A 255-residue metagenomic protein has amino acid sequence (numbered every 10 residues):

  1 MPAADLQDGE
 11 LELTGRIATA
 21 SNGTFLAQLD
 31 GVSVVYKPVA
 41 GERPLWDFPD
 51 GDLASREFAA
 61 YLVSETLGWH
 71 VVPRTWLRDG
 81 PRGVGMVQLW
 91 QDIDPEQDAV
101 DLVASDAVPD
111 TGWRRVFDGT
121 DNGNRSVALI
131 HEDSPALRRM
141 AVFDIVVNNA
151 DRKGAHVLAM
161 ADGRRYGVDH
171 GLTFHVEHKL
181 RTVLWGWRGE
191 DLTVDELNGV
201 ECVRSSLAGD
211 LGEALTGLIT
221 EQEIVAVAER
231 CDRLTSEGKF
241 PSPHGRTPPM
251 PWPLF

Functional and structural regions predicted by a protein language model:
M1-A4, D8-L13, N148, C231-G245: Short loop/turn hinge sites at secondary-structure boundaries
A4-D121, S126, V142-A150, A161-V168: Conserved ATP-binding subdomain of kinase catalytic cores across diverse folds
P135-M140: Alpha-helical scaffolds flanking conserved acidic
V147, G154, L172: Short, glycine/acidic-enriched loop or turn micro-motifs at the edges of active sites
A155-A159: Hydrophobic residue at the +6 position relative to the catalytic HRD Asp in the kinase catalytic loop
M160-F255: C-terminal catalytic region of ATP-dependent kinase domains
